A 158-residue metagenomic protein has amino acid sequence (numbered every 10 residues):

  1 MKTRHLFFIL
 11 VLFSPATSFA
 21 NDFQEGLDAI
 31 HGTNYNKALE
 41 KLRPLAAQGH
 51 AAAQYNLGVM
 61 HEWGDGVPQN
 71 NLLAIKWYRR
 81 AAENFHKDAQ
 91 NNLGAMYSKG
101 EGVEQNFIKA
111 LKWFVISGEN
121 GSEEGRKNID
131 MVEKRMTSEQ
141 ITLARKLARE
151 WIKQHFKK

Functional and structural regions predicted by a protein language model:
S14-P15: N-terminal signal peptide c-region/cleavage motif recognized by signal peptidases
D22-A29, L45, N56-W63, N92-K99 (+1 more regions): Hydrophobic face of amphipathic alpha-helices that form TPR/SEL1-like repeat modules and related alpha-solenoid
F23, Y55, K76, N91 (+2 more regions): TPR/TPR-like alpha-solenoid signature
E25, E124-K158: Terminal, low-structured helical/coil segments at or just beyond the last alpha-helical repeat
I30-N34, A47-H50, W63-D65, N70 (+4 more regions): Short helix-capping/linker turns of helical repeat alpha-solenoids
